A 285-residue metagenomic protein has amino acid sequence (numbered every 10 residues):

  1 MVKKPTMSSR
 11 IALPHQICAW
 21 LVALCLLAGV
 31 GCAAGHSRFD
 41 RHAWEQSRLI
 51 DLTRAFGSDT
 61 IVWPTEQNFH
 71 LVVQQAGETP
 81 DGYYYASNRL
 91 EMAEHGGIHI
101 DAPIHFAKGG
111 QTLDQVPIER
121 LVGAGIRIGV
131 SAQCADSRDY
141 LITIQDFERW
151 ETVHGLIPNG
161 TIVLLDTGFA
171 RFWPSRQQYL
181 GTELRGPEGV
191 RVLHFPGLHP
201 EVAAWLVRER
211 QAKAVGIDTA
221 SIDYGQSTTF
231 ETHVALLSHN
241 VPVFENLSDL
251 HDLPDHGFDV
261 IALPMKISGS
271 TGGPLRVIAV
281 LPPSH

Functional and structural regions predicted by a protein language model:
M1-P14: N-terminal secretory signal peptides that target proteins for export/translocation
V2-K3, G29, I104: Short intrinsically disordered, low-complexity coil segments enriched in acidic
T6-M7, A19, D166: Intrinsically disordered, low-complexity segments enriched in glycine/proline and serine/threonine
P14, A19-W20, P103: Alpha-helical and His/Cys-centered functional microenvironments
C18-G29: Bacterial N-terminal signal peptides
C32-H285: Active-/binding-site microenvironments in catalytic and ligand-binding cores
